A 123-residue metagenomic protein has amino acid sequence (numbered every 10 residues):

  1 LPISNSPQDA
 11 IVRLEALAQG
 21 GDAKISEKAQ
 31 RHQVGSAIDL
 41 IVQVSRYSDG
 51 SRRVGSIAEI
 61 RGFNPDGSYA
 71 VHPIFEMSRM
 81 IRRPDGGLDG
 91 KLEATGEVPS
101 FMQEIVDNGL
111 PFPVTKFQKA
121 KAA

Functional and structural regions predicted by a protein language model:
L1-P65: Conserved P-loop NTPase nucleotide-binding/switch module
S56-A123: NTP-binding/hydrolysis catalytic cores, primarily Walker-type P-loop NTPases
